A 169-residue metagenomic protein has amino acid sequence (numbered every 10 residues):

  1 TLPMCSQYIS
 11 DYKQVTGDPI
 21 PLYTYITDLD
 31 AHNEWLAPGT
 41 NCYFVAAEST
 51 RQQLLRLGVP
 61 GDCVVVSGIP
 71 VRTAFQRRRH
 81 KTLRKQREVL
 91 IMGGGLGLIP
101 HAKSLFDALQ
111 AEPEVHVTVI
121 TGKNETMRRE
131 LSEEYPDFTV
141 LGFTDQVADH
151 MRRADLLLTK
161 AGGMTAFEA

Functional and structural regions predicted by a protein language model:
T1-L2, V45-A47, K160: Replace "coordinates the UDP/GDP/TDP-sugar" with "coordinates nucleotide-activated sugar donors
T1-Q14: An aromatic- and histidine-rich active-site surface loop
P3, G94, G162-G163: Short glycine-/small-residue-rich Rossmann-like dinucleotide-binding loops
I9, R51-L54, A74-F75, N124-E130: Short, charged/polar "capping" segments at the starts of alpha-helices and the immediately preceding loops
Q14-A74: Active-site-proximal region of nucleotide-activated glycan assembly enzymes, centered on histidine/acidic-rich loops
N33-E34, D107, F167-E168: Alpha-helical segments flanking ligand/cofactor-binding loops in enzyme cores
L83-L156: Donor-nucleotide binding loops and adjacent catalytic segments primarily of GT-B fold Leloir glycosyltransferases
D149-A169: A donor-sugar binding/catalytic signature common to diverse glycosyltransferases and related nucleotide-sugar
